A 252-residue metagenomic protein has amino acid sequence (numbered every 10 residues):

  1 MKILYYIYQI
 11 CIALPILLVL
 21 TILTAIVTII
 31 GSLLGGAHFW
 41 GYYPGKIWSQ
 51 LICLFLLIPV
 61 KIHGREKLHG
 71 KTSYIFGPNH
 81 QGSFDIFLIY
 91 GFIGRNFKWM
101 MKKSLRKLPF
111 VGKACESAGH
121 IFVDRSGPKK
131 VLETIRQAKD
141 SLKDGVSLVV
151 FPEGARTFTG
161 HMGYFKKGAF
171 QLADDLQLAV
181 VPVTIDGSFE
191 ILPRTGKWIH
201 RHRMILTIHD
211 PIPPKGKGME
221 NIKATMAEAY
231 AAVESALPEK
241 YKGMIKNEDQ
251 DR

Functional and structural regions predicted by a protein language model:
L4-I7, L132-R252: Non-catalytic C-terminal accessory region of glycerolipid acyltransferases and related lyso-lipid remodeling enzymes
L4-L33, P59: A hydrophobic membrane-anchoring feature enriched in long, contiguous, low-charge segments that mark signal-anchor
T24-I47, L54-L56, H63, H69-P128: Catalytic core of membrane glycerolipid acyltransferases/transacylases, capturing the structured, soluble-facing
I52-C53, C115, S141, A173: A generic structural signal for well-ordered alpha-helical segments
L56-H63, V131-L132, S188-E190: Short gly/ser/thr-rich secondary-structure transition/capping motifs
E66-K67, R106, G127, G187 (+2 more regions): Residue-level detector of flexible, active-site-proximal loop/helix-junction positions within diverse enzyme catalytic
